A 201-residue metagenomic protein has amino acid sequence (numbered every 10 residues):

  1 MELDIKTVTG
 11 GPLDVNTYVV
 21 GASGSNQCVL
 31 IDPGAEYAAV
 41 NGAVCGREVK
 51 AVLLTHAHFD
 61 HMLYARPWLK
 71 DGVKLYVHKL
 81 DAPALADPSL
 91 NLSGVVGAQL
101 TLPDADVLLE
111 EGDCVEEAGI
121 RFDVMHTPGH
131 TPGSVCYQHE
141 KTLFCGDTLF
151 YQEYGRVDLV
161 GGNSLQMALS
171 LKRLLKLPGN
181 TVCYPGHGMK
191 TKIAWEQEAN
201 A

Functional and structural regions predicted by a protein language model:
M1-R47, C136-G146: Conserved beta-strand hairpin/beta-sheet module of binuclear metal-dependent hydrolase folds, prominently
T7-V8, Y18-G21, G112-Q138: Core dinuclear metal-dependent hydrolase active-site scaffold
G11-V19, G24, A86-A105, Q152-E153 (+1 more regions): Active-site-proximal loop/helix segment associated with metal-binding centers of metalloenzymes
L13, A35-E36, H58, D81 (+3 more regions): A generic "binding-loop/recognition-motif" signal
L30-I31, K50-A57, L75-H78, H126-G129 (+2 more regions): Active-site neighborhood of phospho(di)ester-bond hydrolases with catalytic His/Asp-centered motifs
P33, M62, M167, L171: Aromatic/hydrophobic pocket-lining residues that form the small-molecule binding cavity in soluble enzyme cores
A35-E116: Active-site HxH/HxHxD metal-binding segment of metal-dependent hydrolases
R121-A201: Metallo-beta-lactamase
